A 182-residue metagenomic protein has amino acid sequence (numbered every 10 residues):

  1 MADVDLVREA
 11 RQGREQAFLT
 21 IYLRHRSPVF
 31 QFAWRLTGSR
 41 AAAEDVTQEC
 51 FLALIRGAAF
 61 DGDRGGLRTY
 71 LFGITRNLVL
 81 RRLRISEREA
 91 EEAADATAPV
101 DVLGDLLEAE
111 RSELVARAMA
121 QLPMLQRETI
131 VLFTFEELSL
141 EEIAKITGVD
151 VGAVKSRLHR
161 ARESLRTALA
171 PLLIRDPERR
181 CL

Functional and structural regions predicted by a protein language model:
V7-Q31: A short, charge-rich alpha-helical start-of-domain segment used by transcription regulators
E9, L103, E108, R117 (+2 more regions): C-terminal edge and immediately downstream basic/flexible tail or linker adjoining helix-turn-helix-like DNA-binding
R11-Q12, G38-S39, Q48-G66, I85-E87: Sigma70-family region 2
R24-S27, R35-L36, V131-L138: Short helix-capping/turn signature of helix-turn-helix
Q31, D45-L52, G65-N77: Structural recognition of an alpha-helix C-terminal capping motif at a helix-to-coil junction
A59-D63, G73-A93, E108, R160 (+1 more regions): Arg/Lys-rich amphipathic alpha helix in sigma70-family domain 2
S86, A90-A120: Acidic, proline/glycine-rich intrinsically disordered inter-domain spacer in sigma factors
A120-E128, L132, E136-A153, T167: Helix-turn-helix DNA-binding module
